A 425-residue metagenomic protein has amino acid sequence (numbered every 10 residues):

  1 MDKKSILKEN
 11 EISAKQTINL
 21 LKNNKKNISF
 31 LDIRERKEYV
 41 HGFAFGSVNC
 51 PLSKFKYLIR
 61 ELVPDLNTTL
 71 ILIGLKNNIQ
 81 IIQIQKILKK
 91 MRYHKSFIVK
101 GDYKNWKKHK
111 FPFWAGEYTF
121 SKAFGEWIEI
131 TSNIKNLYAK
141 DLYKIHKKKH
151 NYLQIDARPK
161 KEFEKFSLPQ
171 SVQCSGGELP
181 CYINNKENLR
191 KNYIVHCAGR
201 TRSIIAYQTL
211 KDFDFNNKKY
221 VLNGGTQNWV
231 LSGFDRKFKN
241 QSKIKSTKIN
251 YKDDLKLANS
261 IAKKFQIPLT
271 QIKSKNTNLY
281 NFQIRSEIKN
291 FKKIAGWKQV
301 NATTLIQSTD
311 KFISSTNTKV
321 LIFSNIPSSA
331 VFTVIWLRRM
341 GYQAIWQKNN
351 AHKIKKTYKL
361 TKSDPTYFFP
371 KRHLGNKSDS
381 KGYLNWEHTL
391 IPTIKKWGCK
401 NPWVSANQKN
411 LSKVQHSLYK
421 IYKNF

Functional and structural regions predicted by a protein language model:
M1-S29, E35-L153, A157-N278, R285-F425: Rhodanese-like catalytic fold shared by cysteine-dependent sulfurtransferases and DSP/PTP-type phosphatases
